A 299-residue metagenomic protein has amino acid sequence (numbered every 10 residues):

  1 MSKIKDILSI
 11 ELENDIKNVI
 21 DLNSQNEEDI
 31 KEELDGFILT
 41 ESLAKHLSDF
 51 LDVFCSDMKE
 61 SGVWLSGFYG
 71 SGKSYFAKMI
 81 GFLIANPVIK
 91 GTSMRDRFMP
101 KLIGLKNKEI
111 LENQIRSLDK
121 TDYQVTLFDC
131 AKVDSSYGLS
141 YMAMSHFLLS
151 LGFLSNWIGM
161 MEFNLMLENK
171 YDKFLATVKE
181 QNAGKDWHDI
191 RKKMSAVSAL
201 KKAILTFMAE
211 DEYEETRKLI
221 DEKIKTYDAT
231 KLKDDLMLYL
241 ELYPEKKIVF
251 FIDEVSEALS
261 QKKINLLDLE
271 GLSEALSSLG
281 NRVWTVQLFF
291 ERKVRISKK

Functional and structural regions predicted by a protein language model:
M1-S71, A77-K78, F82-I84, D96 (+3 more regions): Walker A/P-loop-proximal flanking segment of P-loop NTPase domains
L34-F37, V63-F68, Y75-S195: P-loop NTPase motor core
K108-L118, T230-P244: Conserved alpha-helical scaffold flanking the Walker A/P-loop in AAA+ ATPase domains
A131-S135, I220-T226, S256-N265: Flexible beta-alpha connector loops of hexameric P-loop NTPases
A183-L232: Long, low-complexity, polar/charged, intrinsically disordered or flexibly structured peripheral segments
L232-L242, D268-W284: Substrate-engagement module of ASCE P-loop NTPases
L240-K263: Conserved P-loop NTPase "ATPase switch" module shared by AAA+ and STAND
E257, A275-K298: Sensor-1/coupling segment of RecA-like P-loop NTPase cores
